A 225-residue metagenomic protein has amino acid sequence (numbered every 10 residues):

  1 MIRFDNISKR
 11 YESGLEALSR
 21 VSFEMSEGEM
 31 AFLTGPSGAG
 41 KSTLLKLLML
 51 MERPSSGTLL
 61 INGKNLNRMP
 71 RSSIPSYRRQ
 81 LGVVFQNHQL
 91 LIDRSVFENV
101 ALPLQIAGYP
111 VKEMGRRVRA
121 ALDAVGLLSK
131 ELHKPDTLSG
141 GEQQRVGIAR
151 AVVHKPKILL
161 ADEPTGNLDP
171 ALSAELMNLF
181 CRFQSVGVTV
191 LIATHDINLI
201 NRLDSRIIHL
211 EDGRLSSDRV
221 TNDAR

Functional and structural regions predicted by a protein language model:
E12, L66-G82, S185: ABC ATPase NBD coupling module
M49: Helix-to-loop junction immediately C-terminal to a conserved catalytic motif
G57-N65: Conserved ABC transporter NBD signature motif
R94-A101: Short coil-to-helix segment of the ABC ATPase nucleotide-binding domain corresponding to the Q-loop/switch region
K134-L138, E142-Q144: Conserved ABC ATPase signature
V153-K157: A short, proline-enriched helix->beta-strand linker immediately N-terminal to the Walker B motif in ABC-type P-loop
L159-D162: Catalytic Walker B motif of ABC-type/P-loop ATPase nucleotide-binding domains
